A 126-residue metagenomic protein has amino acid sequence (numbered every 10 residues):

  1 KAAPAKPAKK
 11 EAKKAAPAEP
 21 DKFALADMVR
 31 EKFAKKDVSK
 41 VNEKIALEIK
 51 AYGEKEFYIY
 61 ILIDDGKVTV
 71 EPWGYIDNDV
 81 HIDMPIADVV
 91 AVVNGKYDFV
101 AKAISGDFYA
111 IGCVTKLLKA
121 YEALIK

Functional and structural regions predicted by a protein language model:
K1-K126: Feature captures hydrophobic
